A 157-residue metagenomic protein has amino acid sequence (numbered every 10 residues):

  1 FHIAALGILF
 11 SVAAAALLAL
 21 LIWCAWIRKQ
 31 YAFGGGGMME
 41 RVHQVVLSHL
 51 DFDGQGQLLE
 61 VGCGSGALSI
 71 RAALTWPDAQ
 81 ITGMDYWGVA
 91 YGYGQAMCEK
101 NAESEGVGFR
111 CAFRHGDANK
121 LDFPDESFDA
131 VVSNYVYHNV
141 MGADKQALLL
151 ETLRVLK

Functional and structural regions predicted by a protein language model:
I22-V42: Class I SAM-dependent methyltransferase Rossmann-like catalytic core, especially the SAM/SAH-binding loop
G37-Q55: Conserved alpha-helix/loop element of class I SAM-dependent methyltransferases that forms part of the SAM/SAH-binding
G54-G64, T82: Conserved class I S-adenosyl-L-methionine
S65-P77: Conserved SAM-binding loop of SAM-dependent methyltransferases across substrates and taxa, primarily the Class I
V107-A118: Conserved SAM-binding strand-loop segment of SAM-dependent methyltransferases
N119-V131: A short acidic, Gly/Pro-enriched loop at the edge of an enzyme's catalytic core that lines a small-molecule cofactor
D129-A143: A short SAM/SAH-binding and catalytic strip from SAM-dependent methyltransferases
Q146-K157: A short glycine-rich, Lys/Arg-flanked "PGG" loop and its adjoining helix->strand segment in the class I
